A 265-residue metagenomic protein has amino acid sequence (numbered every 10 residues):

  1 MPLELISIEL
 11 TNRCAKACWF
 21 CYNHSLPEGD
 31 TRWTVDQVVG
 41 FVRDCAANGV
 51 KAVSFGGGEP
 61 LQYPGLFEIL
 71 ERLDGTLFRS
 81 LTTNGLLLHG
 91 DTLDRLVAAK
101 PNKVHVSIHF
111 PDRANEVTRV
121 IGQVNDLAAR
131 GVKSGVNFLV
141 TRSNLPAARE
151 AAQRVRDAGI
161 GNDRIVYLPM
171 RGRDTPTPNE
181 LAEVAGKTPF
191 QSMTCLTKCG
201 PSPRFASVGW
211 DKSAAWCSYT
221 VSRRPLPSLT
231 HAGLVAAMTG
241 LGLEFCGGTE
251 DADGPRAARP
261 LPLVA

Functional and structural regions predicted by a protein language model:
M1, G56, P60, G122 (+2 more regions): Proteins with a high burden of low-complexity, intrinsically disordered sequence enriched in S/T/G/P/A and R, requiring
M1-D94: Conserved alpha-helical substructure of the radical SAM core
M1-G29, R43-A46, S213-S218, P227-A265: N-terminal pre-core extensions flanking Radical SAM catalytic domains
E4, D30, D36, D44 (+9 more regions): Acidic-enriched, low-complexity/disordered segments with a strong bias for Aspartate over Glutamate
Y22-H24, R43, G65, S80 (+5 more regions): Intrinsically disordered, low-complexity regions enriched in small/polar residues
D30, E59, L86, I160-N162 (+5 more regions): Intrinsically disordered, low-complexity regions
A99-K103, S107-A237, P262-V264: Radical SAM enzyme [4Fe-4S]-AdoMet core and its adjacent flexible, acidic and glycine-rich loops/tails across
